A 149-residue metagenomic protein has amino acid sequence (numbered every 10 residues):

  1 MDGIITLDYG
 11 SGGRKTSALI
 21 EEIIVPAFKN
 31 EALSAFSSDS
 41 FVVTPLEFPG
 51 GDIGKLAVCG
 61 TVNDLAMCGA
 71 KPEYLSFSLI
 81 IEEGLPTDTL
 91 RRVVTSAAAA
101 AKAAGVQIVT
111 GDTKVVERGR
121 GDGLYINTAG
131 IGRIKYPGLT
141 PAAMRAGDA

Functional and structural regions predicted by a protein language model:
M1-D8: Generic N-terminal amphipathic, Lys/Arg-enriched alpha-helix
T6, R14-A149: Glycine-rich phosphate/pyrophosphate-binding loop regions near the starts of catalytic domains
